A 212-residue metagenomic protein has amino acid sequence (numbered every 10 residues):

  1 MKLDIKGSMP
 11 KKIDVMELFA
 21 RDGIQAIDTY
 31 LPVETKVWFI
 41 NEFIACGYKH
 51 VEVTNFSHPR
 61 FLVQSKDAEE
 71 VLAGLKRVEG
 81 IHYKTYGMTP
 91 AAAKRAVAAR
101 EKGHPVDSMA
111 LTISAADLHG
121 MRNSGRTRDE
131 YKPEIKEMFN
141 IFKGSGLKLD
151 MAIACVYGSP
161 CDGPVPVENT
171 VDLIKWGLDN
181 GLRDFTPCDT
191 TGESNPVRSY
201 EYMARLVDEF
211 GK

Functional and structural regions predicted by a protein language model:
K2-D28, L111-N123, G144-C161: N-terminal small/glycine-rich loop or linker at the start of catalytic domains across soluble metabolic enzymes
D4, V33-E34, Y48-I81, Y86-M109: Glycine-rich, positively charged N-terminal anion/phosphate-binding segment
P10-E52, Q64-A68, R77-V78: Conserved N-terminal beta1-alpha1 strand-loop-helix module at the mouth
D14-D22, K49-V53, I81-G87, D107-L111 (+3 more regions): Hydrophobic faces of well-ordered beta-strands that scaffold small-molecule active sites in alpha/beta enzyme cores
L18-V37, H82-A91, M121-R128, C155-N169: Active-site mouth loops of central-metabolism enzymes
K49-G74, L111-R126, Y157-C161, T186-V197: Glycine-rich, proline-tolerant flexible connector loops at the mouths of alpha/beta enzymes
F61-T85, E130-D150, S199-K212: Alpha-helix-loop-beta-strand connector modules within alpha/beta enzyme cores
Q64-E69, A93-E101, C161-L173, N195-V207: Distinct, well-ordered alpha-helical segments
